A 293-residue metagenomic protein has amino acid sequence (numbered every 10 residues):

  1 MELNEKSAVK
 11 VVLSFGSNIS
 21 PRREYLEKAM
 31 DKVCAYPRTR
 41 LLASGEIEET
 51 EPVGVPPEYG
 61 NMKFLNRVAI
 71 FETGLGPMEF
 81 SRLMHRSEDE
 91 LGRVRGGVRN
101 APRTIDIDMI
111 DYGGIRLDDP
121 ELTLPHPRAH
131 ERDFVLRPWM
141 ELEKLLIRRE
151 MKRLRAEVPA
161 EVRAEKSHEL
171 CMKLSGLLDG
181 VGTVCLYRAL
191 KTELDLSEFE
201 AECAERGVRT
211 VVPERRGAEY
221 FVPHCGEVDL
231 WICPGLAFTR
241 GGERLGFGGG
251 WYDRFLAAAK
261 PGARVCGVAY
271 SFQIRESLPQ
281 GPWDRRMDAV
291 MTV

Functional and structural regions predicted by a protein language model:
M1-V9, K144-R149, R153: Short, low-complexity, intrinsically disordered N-terminal peptides in bacterial proteins
L3-L13, I19-G97, G113-G114: Nucleotide and nucleotide-moiety/phosphate-recognizing core
F15, R95, R155-P159: Short amphipathic alpha-helical interaction patches enriched in hydrophobic/aromatic residues with interspersed Lys/Arg
G16, I47-E49, I70-G74, Y187-K191 (+2 more regions): Histidine- and/or cysteine-centered catalytic micro-motif in compact active-site loops
E27, I147-E227: N-terminal active-site beta-alpha-beta segment that forms phosphate/nucleotide-binding and substrate-recognition loops
C34, D179, K260-P261: Short conserved AdoMet
V53-F64, L75-L146, A204-V293: Flexible, gly/pro- and Lys/Arg-enriched active-site loops
